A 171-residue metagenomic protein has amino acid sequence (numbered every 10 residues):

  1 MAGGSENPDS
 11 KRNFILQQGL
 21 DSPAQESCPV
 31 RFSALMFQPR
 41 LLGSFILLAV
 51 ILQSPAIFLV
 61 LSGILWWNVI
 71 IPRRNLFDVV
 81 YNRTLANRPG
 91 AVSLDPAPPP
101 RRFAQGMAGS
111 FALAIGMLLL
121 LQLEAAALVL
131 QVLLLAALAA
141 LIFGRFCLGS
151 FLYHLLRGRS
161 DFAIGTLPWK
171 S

Functional and structural regions predicted by a protein language model:
A2-S171: Membrane-interfacial helix-loop segments of redox and metal-homeostasis proteins, especially TM-loop-TM junctions
